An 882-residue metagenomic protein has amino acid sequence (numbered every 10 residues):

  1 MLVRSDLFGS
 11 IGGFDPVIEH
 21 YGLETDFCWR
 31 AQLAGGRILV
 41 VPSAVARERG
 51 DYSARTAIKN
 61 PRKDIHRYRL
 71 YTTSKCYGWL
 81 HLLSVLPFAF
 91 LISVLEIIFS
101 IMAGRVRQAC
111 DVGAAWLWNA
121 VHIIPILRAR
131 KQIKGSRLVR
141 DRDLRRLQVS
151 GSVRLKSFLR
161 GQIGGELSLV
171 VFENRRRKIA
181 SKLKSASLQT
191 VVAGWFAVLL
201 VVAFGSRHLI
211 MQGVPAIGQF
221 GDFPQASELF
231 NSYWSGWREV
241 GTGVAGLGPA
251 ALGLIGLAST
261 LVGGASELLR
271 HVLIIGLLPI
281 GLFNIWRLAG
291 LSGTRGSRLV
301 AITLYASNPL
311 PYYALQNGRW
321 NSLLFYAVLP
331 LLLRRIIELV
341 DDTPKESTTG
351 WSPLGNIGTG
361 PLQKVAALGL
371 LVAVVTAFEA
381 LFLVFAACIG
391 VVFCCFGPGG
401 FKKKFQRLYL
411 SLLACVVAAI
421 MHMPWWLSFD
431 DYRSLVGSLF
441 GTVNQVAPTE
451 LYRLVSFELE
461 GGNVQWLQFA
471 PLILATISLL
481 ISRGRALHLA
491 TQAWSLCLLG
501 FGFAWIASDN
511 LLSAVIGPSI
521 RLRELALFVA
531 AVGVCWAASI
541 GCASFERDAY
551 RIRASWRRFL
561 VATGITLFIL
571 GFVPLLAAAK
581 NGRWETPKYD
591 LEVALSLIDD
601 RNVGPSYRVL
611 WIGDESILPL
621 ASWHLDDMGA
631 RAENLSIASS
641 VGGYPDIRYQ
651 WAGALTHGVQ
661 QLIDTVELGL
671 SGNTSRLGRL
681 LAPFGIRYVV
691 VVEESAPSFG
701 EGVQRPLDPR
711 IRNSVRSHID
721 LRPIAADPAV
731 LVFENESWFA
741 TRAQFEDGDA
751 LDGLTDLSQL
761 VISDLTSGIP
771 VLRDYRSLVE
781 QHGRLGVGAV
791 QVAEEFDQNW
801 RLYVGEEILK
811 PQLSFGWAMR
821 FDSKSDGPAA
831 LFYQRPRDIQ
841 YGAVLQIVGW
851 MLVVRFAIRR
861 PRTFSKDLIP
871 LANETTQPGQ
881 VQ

Functional and structural regions predicted by a protein language model:
M1-G12, V17-V45: A short, conserved alpha-helix in the catalytic core of glycosyltransferases
L33-L127: Active-site-adjacent helix/loop segment of glycosyltransferases that harbors family-specific signature motifs
K59, V384-V416: Perimembrane helix-loop-helix junctions
F204-R335, L339, T343-N356, R583-T586 (+2 more regions): Active-site lumenal/periplasmic loops and adjacent helix-entry segments of GT-C-fold, multi-pass membrane
N231-R238, R407-A490, A507-S513, I520-E524 (+4 more regions): Periplasmic/ER-lumenal interhelical loops and adjacent helix-loop junctions in multi-pass membrane proteins
S347-E379, V417-I420: Membrane-interface alpha helices of multi-pass inner-membrane proteins
F572-P574, D599-Y688, V692-S698, D747-T766 (+2 more regions): Extracytoplasmic/lumenal acceptor-recognition loop(s) of multi-pass membrane glycoenzymes
L751-V881: Active-site-proximal, structured, solvent-exposed surfaces of multi-pass membrane proteins that position macromolecular
